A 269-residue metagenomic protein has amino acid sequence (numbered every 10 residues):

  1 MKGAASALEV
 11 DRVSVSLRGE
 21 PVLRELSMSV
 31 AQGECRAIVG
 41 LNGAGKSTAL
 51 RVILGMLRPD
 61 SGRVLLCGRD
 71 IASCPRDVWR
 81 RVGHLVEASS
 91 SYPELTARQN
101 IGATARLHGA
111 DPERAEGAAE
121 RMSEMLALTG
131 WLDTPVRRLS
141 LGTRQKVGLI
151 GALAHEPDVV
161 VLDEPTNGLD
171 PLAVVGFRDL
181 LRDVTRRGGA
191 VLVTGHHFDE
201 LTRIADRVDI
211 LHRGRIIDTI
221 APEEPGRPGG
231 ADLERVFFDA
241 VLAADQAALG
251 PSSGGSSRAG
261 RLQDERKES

Functional and structural regions predicted by a protein language model:
V39-L41: The feature captures the beta-strand-to-loop junction immediately N-terminal to the Walker
L54: Helix-to-loop junction immediately C-terminal to a conserved catalytic motif
G62-S73, V78: Conserved ABC transporter NBD signature motif
G102, R106, R114-W131: Conserved ABC ATPase "signature" region
V160-E164: Catalytic Walker B motif of ABC-type/P-loop ATPase nucleotide-binding domains
